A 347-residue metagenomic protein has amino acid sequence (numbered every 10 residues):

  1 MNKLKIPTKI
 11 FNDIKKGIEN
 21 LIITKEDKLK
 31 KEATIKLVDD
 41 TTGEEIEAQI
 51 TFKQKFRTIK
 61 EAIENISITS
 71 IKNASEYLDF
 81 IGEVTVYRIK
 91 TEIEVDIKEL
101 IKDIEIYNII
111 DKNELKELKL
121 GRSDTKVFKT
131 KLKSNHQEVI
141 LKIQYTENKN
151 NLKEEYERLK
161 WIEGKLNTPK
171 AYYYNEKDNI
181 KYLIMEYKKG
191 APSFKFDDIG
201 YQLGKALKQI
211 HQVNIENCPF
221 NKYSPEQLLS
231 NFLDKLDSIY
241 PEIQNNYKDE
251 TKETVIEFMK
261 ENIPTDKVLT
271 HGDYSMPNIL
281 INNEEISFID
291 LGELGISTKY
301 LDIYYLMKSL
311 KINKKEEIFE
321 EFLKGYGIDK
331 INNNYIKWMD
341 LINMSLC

Functional and structural regions predicted by a protein language model:
V95-K116: Juxta-kinase regulatory segment immediately upstream of eukaryotic protein kinase catalytic domains
G121-K153: ATP-binding glycine-rich loop module of kinase domains
T125-K133, L141, V255-L301: Active-site acidic catalytic loop and adjacent metal/ATP-binding pocket of ATP-dependent phosphoryl transfer enzymes
K149, D266-L269, N282-K337: Active-site Asp-x-Gly
I162-L166, A191-Y223, F258-E261: Conserved kinase catalytic-core helix
K170-K181: Short beta-strand micro-motifs within the conserved protein kinase catalytic domain, predominantly in the N-lobe
N179-A191: Conserved short submotifs of the Hanks-type protein kinase catalytic core that shape the nucleotide-binding pocket
K205, Y223-E261: Active-site catalytic-loop/activation-segment of kinase and kinase-like phosphoryl-transfer enzymes
